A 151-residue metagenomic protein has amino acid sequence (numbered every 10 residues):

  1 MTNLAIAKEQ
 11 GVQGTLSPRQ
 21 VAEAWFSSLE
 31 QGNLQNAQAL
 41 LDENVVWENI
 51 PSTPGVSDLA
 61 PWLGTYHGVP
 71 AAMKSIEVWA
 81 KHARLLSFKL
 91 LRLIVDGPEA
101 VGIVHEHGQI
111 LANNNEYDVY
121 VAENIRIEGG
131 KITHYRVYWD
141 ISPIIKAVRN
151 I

Functional and structural regions predicted by a protein language model:
M1-E43, I151: Short, low-complexity N-terminal intrinsically disordered segments enriched in polar/charged residues
M1-G14, A80-I151: A beta-strand edge to alpha-helix "cap/lid" segment located at domain peripheries
A22, A37, V45, G68 (+4 more regions): Hydrophobic pocket/interface hotspot
A24-S27, W62, H134: Short, flexible active-site loop motifs that bind/organize anionic cofactors or intermediates
E43-G97: A solvent-exposed, acidic/Ser-Thr-rich amphipathic alpha-helical stretch
